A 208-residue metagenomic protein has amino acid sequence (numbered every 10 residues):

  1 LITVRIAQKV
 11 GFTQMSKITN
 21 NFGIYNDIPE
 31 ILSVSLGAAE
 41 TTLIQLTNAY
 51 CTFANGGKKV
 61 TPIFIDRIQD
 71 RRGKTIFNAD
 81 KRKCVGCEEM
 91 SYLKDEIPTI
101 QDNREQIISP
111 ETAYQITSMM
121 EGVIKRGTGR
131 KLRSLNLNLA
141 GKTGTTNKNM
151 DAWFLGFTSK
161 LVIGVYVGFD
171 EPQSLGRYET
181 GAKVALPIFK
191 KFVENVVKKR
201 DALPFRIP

Functional and structural regions predicted by a protein language model:
L1-N55: Active-site-adjacent helix/loop patches that line small-molecule binding or acyl-intermediate pockets
E40-P208: A penicillin-recognizing enzyme superfamily signal
